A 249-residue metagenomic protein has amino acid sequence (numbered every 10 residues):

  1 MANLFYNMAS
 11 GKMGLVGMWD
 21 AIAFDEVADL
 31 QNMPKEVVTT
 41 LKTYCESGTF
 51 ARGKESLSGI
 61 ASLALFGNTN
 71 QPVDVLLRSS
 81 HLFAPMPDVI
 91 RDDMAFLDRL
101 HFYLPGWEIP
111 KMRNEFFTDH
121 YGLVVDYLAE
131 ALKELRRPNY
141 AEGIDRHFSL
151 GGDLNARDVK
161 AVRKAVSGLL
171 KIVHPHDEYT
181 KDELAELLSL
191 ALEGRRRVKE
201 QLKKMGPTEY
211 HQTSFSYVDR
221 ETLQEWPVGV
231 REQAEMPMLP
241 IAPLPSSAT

Functional and structural regions predicted by a protein language model:
M1-A23, A28: Catalytic or ion-translocation cores adjacent to nucleophile or general acid/base/metal-coordination motifs in diverse
F5-M13, E46-A61, A84-D93: Conserved Walker
L15, M33, V37, D92-F96 (+4 more regions): Helical mechanochemical/support elements of P-loop NTPase systems and associated helical scaffolds
M18-Y44, S58, N68-S79, A95-F96: Conserved AAA+/SF3 P-loop NTPase catalytic/coupling segment centered on the Walker-B
A28-L30, L63-V73, F83, W107-M112: Conserved nucleotide-binding/hydrolysis micro-motifs of P-loop NTPases
V37-V38, R78-F83, F117-Y121: Short secondary-structure boundary/capping segments
L77-K111: A short helix-turn-beta junction within AAA+ P-loop NTPase domains corresponding to the substrate/partner-engaging
H101-A248: Conserved NTP phosphate-binding and transfer environment spanning the P-loop NTPase/kinase superfamily
